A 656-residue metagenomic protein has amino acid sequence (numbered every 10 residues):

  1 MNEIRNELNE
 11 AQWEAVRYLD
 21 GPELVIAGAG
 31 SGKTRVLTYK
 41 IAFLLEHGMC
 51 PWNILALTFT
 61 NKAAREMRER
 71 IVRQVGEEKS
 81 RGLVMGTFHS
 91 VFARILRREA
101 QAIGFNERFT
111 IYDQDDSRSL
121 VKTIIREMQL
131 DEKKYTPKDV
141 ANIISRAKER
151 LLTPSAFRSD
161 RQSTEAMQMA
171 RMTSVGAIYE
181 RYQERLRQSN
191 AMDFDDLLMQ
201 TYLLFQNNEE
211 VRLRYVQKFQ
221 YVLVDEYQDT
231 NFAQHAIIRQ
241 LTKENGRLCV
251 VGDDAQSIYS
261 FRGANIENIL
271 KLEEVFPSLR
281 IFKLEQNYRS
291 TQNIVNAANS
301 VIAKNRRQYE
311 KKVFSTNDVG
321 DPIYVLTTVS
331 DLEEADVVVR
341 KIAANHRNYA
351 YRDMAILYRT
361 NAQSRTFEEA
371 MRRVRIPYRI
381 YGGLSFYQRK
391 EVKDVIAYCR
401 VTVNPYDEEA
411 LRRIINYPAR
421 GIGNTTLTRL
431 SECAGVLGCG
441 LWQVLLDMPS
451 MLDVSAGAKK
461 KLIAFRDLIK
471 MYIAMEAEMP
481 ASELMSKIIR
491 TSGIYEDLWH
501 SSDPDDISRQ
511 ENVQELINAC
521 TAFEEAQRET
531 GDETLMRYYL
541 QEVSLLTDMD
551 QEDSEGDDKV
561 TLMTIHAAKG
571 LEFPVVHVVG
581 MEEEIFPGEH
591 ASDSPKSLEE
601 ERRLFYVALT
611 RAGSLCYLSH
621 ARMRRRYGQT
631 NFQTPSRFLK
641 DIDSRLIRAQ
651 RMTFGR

Functional and structural regions predicted by a protein language model:
M1-E107, I111-Y112, R118, S189 (+4 more regions): P-loop NTPase Walker
N6-R17, G21-V25, V36, L55-A56 (+6 more regions): Conserved helicase NTPase motor core
L19, S80-G82, Q101-D196, F219 (+3 more regions): ATP-hydrolysis module of ASCE/P-loop NTPase motor domains, specifically the Walker B Asp-Glu catalytic pair
G21, M49-N53, K79-R81, L120 (+10 more regions): Short glycine-/polar-rich loops that comprise or flank the Walker A/P-loop and associated switch/sensor motifs
V25, A29-L37, A100, P277-R280 (+4 more regions): Helicase P-loop NTPase motor core
S31, Q228-R307, K311-T316, E432 (+3 more regions): Conserved helicase motor core of SF1/SF2 NTP-dependent helicases
V91-E99, A255-R262, R289-S290, Y381-V403 (+1 more regions): Short alpha-helix plus adjacent loop in nuclease-associated cores
Q168, A350, S364-I376, R389 (+1 more regions): Conserved helicase C-terminal RecA-like lobe
